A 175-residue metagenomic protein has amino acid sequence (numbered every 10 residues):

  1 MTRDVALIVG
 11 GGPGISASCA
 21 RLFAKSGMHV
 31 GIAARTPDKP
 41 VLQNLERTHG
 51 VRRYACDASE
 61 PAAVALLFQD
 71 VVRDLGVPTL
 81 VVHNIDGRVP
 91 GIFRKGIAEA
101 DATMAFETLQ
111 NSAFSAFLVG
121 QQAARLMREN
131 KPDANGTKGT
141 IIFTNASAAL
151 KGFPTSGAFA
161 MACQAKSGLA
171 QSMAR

Functional and structural regions predicted by a protein language model:
V9, P78-G87, S112, F143: Rossmann-fold scaffold of SDR-type NAD(P)-dependent oxidoreductases
G12-P13: Conserved glycine-rich cofactor-binding loop
G27-L42: Conserved glycine-rich Rossmann-like NAD(P)H-binding loop of the short-chain dehydrogenase/reductase
R47-A62: Rossmann-fold cofactor-recognition segment
H49-R52, D70-H83: A glycine-rich helix->loop->beta "capping" turn within Rossmann-like NAD(P)(H)-dependent oxidoreductase domains
A65, D86-F106: Conserved mid-core segment of classical short-chain dehydrogenase/reductases
L67, V82, T108, V119-A123: Hydrophobic positions on the long internal alpha-helix of Rossmann-like NAD(P)-dependent oxidoreductase domains
G87-V89, T108, F114, P132-A165 (+1 more regions): Catalytic loop of short-chain dehydrogenase/reductase
